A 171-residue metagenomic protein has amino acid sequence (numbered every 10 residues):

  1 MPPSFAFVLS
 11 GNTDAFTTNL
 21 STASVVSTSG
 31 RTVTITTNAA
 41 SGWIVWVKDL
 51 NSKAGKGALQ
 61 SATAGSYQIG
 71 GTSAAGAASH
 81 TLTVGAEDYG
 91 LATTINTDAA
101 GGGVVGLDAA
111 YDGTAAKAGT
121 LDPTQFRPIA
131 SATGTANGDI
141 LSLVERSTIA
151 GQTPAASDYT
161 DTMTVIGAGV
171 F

Functional and structural regions predicted by a protein language model:
M1-F171: Signature of Gram-negative chaperone-usher
